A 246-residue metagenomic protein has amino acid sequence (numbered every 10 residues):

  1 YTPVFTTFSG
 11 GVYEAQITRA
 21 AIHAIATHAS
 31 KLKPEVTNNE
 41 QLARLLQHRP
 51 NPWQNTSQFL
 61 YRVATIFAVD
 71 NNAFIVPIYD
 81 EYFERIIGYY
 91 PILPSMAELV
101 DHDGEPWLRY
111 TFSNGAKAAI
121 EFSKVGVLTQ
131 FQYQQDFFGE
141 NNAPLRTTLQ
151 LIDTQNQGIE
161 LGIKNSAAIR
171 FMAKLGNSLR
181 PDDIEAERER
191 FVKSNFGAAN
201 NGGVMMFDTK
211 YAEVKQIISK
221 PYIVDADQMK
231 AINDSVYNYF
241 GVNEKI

Functional and structural regions predicted by a protein language model:
Y1-D225, M229-A231, S235-N238, V242-K245: Structured, contiguous alpha/beta core segments that scaffold functional sites
